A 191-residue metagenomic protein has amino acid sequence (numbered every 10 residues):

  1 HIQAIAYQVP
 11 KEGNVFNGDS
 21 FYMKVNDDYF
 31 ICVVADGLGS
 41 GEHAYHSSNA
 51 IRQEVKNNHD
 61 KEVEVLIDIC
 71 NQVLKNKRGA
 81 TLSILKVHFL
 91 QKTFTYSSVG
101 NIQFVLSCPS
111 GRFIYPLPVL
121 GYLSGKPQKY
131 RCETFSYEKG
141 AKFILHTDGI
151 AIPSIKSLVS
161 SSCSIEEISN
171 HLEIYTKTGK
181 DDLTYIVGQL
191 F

Functional and structural regions predicted by a protein language model:
H1-G18, D68-K75, I102-T134, E167: PP2C/PPM family metal-dependent serine/threonine protein phosphatase catalytic domain, recognizing the conserved
H1-Q3, N26-F30, F89-T93, E138-K139: Beta-strand-turn-beta hairpins that frame and shape the catalytic cleft of phosphate-ester-processing enzymes
Q8-P10, N17-S20, S40-N49, K56: Glycine- and small hydrophobic-enriched segments that form the cores of compact globular domains
E12-N14, G37-Y45, G149-P153, K177: Short acidic, Gly/Ser-rich segments with clustered Asp/Glu that frequently serve as metal-coordination loops in enzyme
Y22-N26, I84-H88, E133-Y137: A short acidic-Thr-Gly-centered motif at the start of a beta-strand
C32-A35, I144-H146: Short hydrophobic beta-strand that contains or immediately precedes a catalytic carboxylate
H43-G111, D181, L190: Catalytic core of PPM/PP2C metal-dependent serine/threonine phosphatase domains
I69-C70, E138-K139, I144-H146, I150-F191: C-terminal catalytic subdomain
